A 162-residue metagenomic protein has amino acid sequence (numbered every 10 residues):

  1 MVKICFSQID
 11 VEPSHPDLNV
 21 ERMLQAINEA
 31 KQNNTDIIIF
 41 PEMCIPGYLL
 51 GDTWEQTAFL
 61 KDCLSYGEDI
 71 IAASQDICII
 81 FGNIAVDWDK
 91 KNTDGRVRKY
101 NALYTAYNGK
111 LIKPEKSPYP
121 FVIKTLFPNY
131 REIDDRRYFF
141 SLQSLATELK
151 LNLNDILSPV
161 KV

Functional and structural regions predicted by a protein language model:
M1-V162: Enzyme catalytic cores with a strong preference for nitrogen-chemistry domains
